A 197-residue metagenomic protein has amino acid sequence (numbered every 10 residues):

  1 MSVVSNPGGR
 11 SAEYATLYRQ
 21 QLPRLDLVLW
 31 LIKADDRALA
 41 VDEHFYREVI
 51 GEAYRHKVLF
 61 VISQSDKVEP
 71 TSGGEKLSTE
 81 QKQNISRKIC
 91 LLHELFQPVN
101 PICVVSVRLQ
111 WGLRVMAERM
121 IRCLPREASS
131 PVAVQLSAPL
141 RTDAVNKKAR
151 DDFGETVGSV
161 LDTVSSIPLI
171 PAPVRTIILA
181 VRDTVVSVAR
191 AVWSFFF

Functional and structural regions predicted by a protein language model:
M1-G51: Switch II of P-loop NTPase G domains
V4, L29, L59-V61, C103-V105: Hydrophobic/aromatic beta-strand patches that form the interior of the parallel beta-sheet core in alpha/beta enzyme
P23-V28, Y54-V58, Q97-P101: Short glycine-/polar-rich loops that comprise or flank the Walker A/P-loop and associated switch/sensor motifs
L31-R87, L91: Replace "adjacent to P-loop NTPase cores in ATP/GTP-dependent enzymes" with "adjacent to NTP-binding cores
G51, P125-R126, P173: Residues that cap or delimit alpha-helices
D66-V134: Canonical P-loop GTPase G-domain recognition
V132, L136-D151: Charged, amphipathic alpha-helical linkers/stalks
R150-F197: Membrane-inserting effector segments that mediate pore formation, membrane fusion, or transient membrane insertion
